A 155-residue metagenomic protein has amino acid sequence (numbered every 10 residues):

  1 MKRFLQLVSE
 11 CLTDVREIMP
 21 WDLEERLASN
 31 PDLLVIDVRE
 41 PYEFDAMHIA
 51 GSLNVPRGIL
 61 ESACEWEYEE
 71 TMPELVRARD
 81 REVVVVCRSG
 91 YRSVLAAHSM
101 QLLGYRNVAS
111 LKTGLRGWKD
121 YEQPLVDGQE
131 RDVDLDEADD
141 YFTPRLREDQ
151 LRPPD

Functional and structural regions predicted by a protein language model:
M1-L33, P41-E82, Y91-D155: Rhodanese-like catalytic fold shared by cysteine-dependent sulfurtransferases and DSP/PTP-type phosphatases
V86: Short, surface-exposed ligand- or partner-binding patches at beta-edge/loop junctions that are enriched in aromatics
